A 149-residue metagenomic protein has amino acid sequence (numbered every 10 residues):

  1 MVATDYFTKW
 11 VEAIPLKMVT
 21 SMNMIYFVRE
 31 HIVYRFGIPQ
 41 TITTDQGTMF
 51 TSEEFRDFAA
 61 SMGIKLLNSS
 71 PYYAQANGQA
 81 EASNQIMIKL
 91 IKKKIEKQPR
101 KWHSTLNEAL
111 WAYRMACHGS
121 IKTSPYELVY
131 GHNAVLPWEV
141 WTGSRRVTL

Functional and structural regions predicted by a protein language model:
M1-L149: Integrase module of LTR retroelements
